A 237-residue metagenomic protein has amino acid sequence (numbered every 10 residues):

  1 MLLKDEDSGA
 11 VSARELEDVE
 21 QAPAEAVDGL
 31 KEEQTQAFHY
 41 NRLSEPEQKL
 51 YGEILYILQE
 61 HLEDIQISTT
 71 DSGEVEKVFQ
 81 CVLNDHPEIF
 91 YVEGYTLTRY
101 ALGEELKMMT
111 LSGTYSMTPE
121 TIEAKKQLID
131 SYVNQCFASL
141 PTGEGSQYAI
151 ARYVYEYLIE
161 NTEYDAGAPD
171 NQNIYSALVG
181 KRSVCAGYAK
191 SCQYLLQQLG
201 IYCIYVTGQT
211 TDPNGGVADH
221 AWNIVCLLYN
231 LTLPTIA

Functional and structural regions predicted by a protein language model:
M1-G145: N-terminal accessory/pre-domain segments preceding catalytic cores
L50-E53, A124, V179-S183, T211-N214: Alpha-helix capping and helix-loop boundary segments enriched in small/acidic/polar residues
T110-L111, S176, G180-R182, Y229-A237: Short, well-ordered strand-loop elements centered on a beta-strand within folded domains, enriched for acidic residues
M117, E160-D165, S183-C185, Q209-N214: Solvent-exposed loop/turn segments at secondary-structure junctions within structured extracellular/periplasmic domains
E120, P169-D170, I174-V179, S183 (+1 more regions): Conserved active-site-adjacent core of cysteine acyl-enzyme catalytic domains
T121-A177: Secondary-structure boundary elements
G187-A237: Hydrophobic/aromatic-rich core segments of domains that either
